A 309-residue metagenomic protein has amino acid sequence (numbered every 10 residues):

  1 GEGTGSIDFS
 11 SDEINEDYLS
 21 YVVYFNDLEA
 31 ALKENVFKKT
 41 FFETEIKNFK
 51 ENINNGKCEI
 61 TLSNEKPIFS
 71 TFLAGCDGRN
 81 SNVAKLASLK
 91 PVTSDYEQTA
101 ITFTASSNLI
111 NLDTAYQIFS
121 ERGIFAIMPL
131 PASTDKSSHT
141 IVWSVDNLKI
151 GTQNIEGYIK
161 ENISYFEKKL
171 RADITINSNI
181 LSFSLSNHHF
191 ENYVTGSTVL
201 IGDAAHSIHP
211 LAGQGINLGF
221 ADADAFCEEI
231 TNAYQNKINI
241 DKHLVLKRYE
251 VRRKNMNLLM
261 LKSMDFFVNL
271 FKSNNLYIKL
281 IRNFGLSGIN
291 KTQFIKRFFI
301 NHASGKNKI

Functional and structural regions predicted by a protein language model:
G1-L86, S94-T99: Conserved N-terminal helical subregion
E13-E16, N52-N55, T61-P67, L109 (+3 more regions): Short, glycine- and charge-enriched coil/turn segments that flank and shape catalytic ligand pockets
V22-N26, F220, N275: Short, solvent-exposed loop/helix junctions and linker helices that flank or host conserved functional motifs
F42-T44, G56, I101, E121-G123 (+2 more regions): Short beta-strand or tight-loop elements that sit immediately N-terminal to catalytic metal-binding acidic residues
K66, F72-A172, I180: Conserved FAD-binding catalytic core of PHBH/FMO-like flavoproteins
G151-Y234, D241-H243: FAD/FMN-dependent oxidoreductases across multiple families
E228-I309: C-terminal helical "tail/cap" subdomain of flavin- and related membrane-associated enzymes
